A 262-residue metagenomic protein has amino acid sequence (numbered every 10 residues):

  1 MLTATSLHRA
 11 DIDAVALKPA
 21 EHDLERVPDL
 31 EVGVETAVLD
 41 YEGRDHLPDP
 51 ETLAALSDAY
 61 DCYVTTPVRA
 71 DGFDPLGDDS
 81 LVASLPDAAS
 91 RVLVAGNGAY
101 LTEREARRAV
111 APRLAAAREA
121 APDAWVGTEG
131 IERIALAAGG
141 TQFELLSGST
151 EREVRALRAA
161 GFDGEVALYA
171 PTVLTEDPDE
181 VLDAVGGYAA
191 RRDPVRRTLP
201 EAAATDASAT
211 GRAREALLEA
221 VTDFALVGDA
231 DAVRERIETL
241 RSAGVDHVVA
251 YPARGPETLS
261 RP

Functional and structural regions predicted by a protein language model:
M1-S90: N-terminal beta1-alpha1-beta2 module of alpha/beta enzyme domains
H8-A20, E35-Y41, Y60-V68, S90-G96 (+4 more regions): Hydrophobic faces of well-ordered beta-strands that scaffold small-molecule active sites in alpha/beta enzyme cores
K18, L24-E51, S147, R196-A204 (+2 more regions): Glycine-rich, proline-tolerant flexible connector loops at the mouths of alpha/beta enzymes
V32, D87, A138, A243-G244: Structural motif
E51-P67, R113-E119, A159-A170, L259-P262: Alpha-helix-loop-beta-strand connector modules within alpha/beta enzyme cores
G77-A88, V94-P112, S149-T239: An alpha-helical appendage that flanks or caps ligand/catalytic pockets
L101-A124, E129-T141: Eukaryote-skewed repeat-based solenoidal scaffolds used as protein-protein interaction platforms, primarily
D231-P262: Long, low-complexity C-terminal extensions of enzymes
